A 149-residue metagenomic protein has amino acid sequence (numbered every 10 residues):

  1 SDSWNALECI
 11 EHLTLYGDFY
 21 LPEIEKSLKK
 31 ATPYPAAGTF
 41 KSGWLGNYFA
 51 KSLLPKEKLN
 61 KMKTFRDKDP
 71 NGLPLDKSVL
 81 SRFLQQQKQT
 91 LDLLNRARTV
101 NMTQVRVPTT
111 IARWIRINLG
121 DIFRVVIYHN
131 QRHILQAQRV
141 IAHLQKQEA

Functional and structural regions predicted by a protein language model:
S1-F49, L53, K88, N95-R96 (+1 more regions): Short, contiguous alpha-helical
G46-M102: Acidic/histidine-rich alpha-helical segments that form the ligand environment of transition-metal centers
